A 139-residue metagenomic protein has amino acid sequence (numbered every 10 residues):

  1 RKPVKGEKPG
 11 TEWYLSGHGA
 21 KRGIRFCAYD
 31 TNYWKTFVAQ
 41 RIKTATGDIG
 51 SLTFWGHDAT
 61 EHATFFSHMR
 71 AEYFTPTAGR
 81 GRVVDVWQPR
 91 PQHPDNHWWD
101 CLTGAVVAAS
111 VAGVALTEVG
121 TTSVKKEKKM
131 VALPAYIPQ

Functional and structural regions predicted by a protein language model:
R1-R82, A112-A115, V124-Q139: Mg2+-dependent endonuclease catalytic cores in nucleic-acid-processing enzymes, primarily RNase H-like
M69, W87, T103-G104, Y136: Aromatic-residue detector
G81-H93: Short, solvent-exposed helix-loop connector elements
Q92-A112: P-loop NTPase catalytic cores that bind/hydrolyze ATP
V119-G120: Hydrophobic helices that insert into or interface with lipid environments
